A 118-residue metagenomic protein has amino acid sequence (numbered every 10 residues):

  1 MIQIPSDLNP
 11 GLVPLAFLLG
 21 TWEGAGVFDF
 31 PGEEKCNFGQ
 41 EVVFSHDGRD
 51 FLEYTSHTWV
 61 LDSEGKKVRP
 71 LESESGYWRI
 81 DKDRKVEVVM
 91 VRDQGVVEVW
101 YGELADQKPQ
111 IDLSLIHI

Functional and structural regions predicted by a protein language model:
D7-T21: N-terminal helix-cap/turn-to-beta initiation motif at the start of protein domains
G24, L52-S56, V86-M90, Q110-S114: Short hydrophobic/aromatic-rich beta-strand segments that constitute the beta-sheet cores of beta-sandwich/beta-barrel
F28-E34, D62-K66: Flexible, membrane-facing loop/turn or short amphipathic-helix motifs that contact lipid bilayers or gate lipid-binding
K35-G39, P70: Amphipathic hydrophobic-ligand
G39-L61: N-terminal glycine/threonine-rich, aromatic-flanked beta-hairpin/loop signature
F44-D50, R79-R84, G102-Q110: A short, structured loop/turn motif at beta-sheet edges
S63-G102: Helix-adjacent hinge/juxtasegments
I116-I118: Conserved small/polar residues in nucleotide/adenosyl-binding loops
